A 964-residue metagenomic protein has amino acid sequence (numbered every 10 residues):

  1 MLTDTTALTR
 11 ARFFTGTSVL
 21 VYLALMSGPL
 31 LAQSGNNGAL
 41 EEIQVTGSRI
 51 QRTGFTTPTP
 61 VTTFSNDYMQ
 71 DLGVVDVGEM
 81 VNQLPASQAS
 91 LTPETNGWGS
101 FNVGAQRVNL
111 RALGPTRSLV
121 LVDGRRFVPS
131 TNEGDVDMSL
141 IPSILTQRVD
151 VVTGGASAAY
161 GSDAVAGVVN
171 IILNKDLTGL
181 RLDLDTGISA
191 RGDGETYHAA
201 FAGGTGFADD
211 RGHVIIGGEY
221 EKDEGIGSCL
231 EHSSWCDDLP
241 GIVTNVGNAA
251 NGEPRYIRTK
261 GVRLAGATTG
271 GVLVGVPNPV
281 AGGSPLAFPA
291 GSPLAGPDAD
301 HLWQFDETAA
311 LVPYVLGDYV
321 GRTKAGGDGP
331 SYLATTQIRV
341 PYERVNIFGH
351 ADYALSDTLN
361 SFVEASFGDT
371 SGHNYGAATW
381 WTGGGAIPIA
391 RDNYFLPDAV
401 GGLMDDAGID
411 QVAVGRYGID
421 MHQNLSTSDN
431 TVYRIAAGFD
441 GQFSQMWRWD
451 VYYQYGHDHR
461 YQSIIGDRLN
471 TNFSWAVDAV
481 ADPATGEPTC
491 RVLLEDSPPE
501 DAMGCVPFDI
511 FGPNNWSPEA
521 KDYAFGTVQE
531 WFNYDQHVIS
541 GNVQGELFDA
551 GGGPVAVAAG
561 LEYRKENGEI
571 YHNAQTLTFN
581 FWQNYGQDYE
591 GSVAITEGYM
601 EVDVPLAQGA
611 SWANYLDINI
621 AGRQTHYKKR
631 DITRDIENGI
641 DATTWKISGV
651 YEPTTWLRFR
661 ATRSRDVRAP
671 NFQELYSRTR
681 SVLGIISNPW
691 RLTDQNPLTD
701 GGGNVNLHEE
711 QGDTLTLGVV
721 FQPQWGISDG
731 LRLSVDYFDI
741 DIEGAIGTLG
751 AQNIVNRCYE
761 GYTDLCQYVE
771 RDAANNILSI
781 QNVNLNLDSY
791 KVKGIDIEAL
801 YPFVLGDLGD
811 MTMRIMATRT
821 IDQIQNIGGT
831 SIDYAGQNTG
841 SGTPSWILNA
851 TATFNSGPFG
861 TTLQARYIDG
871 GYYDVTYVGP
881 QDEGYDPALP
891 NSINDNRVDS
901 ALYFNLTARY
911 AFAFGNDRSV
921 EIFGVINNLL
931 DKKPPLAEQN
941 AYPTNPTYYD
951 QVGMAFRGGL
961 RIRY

Functional and structural regions predicted by a protein language model:
M1-P85, A200, G204-G206, D357 (+6 more regions): N-terminal Sec signal peptide and the immediately downstream disordered periplasmic leader that contains the TonB box
G35-N37, T53, D176-G179, G192 (+11 more regions): Short loop/turn motifs that connect adjacent beta-strands in outer-membrane beta-barrel proteins
E79-A105, R125, P129-I144, R148-T431 (+11 more regions): Surface-exposed beta-strand-turn/loop segments characteristic of Gram-negative outer-membrane beta-barrels
G155, T186-A190, F207-D209, Y220-E224 (+18 more regions): Transmembrane beta-strands of outer-membrane beta-barrel pores
D163, A190, E195-Y197, P341-V345 (+11 more regions): Residues that define the transmembrane beta-barrel architecture of outer-membrane proteins
T471, E743, I821, A865-D882 (+1 more regions): C-terminal beta-signal and adjacent terminal beta-strands/loops of Gram-negative outer-membrane beta-barrel proteins
A559, I618, S734-Y877: Gram-negative outer-membrane beta-barrel transporters
A669-S734, I780-I795, T843-S845, Q951-G953: Outer-membrane beta-barrel signature, preferentially recognizing the C-terminal barrel domain of Gram-negative
